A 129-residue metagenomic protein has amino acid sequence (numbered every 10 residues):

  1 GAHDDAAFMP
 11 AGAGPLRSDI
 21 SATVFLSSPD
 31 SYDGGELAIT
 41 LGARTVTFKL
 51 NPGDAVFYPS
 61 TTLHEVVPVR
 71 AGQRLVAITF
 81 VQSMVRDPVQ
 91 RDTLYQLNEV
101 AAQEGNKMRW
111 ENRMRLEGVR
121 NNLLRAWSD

Functional and structural regions predicted by a protein language model:
G1-A2, K107-M108, L124-D129: Short, charged low-complexity intrinsically disordered segments located at boundaries of structured domains
G1-Y95: Catalytic core of non-heme Fe(II) oxygenases with the double-stranded beta-helix
P52-V56, L75, R115-G118, L124 (+1 more regions): Long, contiguous binding/interaction regions
V85-G118, L123: Charged/polar low-complexity intrinsically disordered segments, enriched in acidic residues
